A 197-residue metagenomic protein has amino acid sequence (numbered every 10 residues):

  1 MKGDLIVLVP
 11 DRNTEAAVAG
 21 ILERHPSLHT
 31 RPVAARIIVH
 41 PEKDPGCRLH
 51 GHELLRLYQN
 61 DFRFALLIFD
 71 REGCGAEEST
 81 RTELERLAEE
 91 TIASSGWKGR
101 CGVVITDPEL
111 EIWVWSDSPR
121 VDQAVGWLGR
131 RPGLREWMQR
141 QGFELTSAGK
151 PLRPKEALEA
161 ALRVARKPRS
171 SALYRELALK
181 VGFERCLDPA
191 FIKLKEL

Functional and structural regions predicted by a protein language model:
M1-D4, E15-I38, G51-L66, D70-L197: C-terminal accessory helical subdomains adjacent to catalytic cores in phosphodiester- and nucleotide-handling enzymes
V7: Conserved SAM-binding loop
P10-D11: Helix N-cap/beta->alpha junction signal
I38-R48: Eukaryotic endosomal/vacuolar membrane-trafficking regulators centered on PX-domain-mediated PI3P pathways
